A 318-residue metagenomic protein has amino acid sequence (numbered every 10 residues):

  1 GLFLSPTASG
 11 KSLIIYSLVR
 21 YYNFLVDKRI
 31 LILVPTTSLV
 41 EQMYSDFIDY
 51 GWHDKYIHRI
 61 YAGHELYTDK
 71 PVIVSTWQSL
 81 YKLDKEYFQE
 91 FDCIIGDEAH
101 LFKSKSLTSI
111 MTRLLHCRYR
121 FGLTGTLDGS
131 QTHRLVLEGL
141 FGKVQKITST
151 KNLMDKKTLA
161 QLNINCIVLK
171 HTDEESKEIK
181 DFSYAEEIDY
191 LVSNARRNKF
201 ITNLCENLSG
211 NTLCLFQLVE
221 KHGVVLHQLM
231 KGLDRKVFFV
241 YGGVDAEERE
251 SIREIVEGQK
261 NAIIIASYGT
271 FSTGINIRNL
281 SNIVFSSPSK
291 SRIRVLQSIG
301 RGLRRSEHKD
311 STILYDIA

Functional and structural regions predicted by a protein language model:
F3, I32, C214: Hydrophobic anchor at the beta1->P-loop junction of P-loop NTPases
T7-I14, V19-D49, L218-E220: Conserved Walker A/P-loop ATP-binding site and its immediately adjacent core in helicase/helicase-like ATPase domains
E41, Y56-T68, V224-V225, R235-S272: Conserved helicase ATPase core of P-loop NTP-dependent helicases/translocases
A62-C93, S104-S109, T270: Conserved helix/coil segment N-terminal to the catalytic DExD/H
F91-D92, A266, I275-P288, Q297 (+1 more regions): A short beta-strand element within the Helicase C-terminal
D92-C93, H100-N165: Post-DEXD/H (motif II) to motif III coupling segment of the RecA-like Helicase ATP-binding lobe
I179-Q217, K221-L229: Conserved interdomain hinge at the start of the Helicase C-terminal
R301-A318: Conserved segment of the helicase C-terminal RecA-like domain
